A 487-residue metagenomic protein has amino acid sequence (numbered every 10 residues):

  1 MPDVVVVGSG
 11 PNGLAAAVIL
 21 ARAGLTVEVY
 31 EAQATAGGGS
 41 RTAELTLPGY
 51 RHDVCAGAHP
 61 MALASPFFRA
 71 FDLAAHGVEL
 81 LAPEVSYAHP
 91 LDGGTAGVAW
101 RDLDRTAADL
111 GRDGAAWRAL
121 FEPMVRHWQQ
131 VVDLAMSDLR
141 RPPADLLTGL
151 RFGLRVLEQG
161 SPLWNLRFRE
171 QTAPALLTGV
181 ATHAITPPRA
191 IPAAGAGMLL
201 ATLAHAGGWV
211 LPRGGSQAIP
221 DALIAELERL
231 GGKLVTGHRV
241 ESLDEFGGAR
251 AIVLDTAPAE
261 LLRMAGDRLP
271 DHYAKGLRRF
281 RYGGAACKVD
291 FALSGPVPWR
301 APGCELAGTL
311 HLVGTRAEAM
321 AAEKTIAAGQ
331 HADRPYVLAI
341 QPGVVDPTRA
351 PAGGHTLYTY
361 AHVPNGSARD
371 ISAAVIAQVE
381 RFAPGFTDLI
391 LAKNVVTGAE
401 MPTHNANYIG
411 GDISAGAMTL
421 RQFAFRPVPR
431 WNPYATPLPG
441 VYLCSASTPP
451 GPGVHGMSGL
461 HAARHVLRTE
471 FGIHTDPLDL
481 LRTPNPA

Functional and structural regions predicted by a protein language model:
P2-Q130: N-terminal glycine-rich phosphate/pyrophosphate-binding loop and immediately adjacent elements
D92-I191: Rossmann-like flavin
A116, P296-V297, Q330-D333, S367-A406: Flavin-binding catalytic cores
E170-I185, D333-L338, G385-P449: A glycine-rich dinucleotide-binding beta-alpha-beta segment and adjacent secondary-structure elements that constitute
L200-E241: Helical element adjacent to the flavin cofactor pocket in flavoenzyme catalytic cores
T236-A350: Mid-domain catalytic core of redox enzymes that form a hydrophobic substrate pocket/lid adjacent to a catalytic redox
A446-L467: A conserved FAD-binding loop/helix module that cradles the flavin
T469-A487: Active-site-proximal substrate-binding core of FAD-dependent oxidoreductases
